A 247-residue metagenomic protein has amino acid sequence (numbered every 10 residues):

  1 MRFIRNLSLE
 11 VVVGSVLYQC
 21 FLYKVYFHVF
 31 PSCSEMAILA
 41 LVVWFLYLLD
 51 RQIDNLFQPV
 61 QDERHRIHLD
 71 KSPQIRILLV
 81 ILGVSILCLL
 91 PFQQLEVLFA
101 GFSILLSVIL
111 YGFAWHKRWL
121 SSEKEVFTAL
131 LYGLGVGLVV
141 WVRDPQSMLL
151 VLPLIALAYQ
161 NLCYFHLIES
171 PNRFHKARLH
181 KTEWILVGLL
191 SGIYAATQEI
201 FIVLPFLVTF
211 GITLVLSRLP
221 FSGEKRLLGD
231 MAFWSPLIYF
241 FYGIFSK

Functional and structural regions predicted by a protein language model:
V13-C20, I67-I75, E125-W141, H180-L190 (+1 more regions): Small-residue-rich segments of transmembrane alpha-helices in multi-pass membrane proteins, especially helix faces
V16-C20, L39-Q58, S85, L105-G112: Central hydrophobic cores of alpha-helical transmembrane segments in multi-pass inner-membrane proteins across all
L17-L39, I86-A100, G135-L152, I193-I202 (+1 more regions): Helix-coil boundary and interhelical linker segments in multi-pass alpha-helical membrane proteins
L39, V43-I77, I155-S191: Solvent-exposed interhelical
L49-V60, I109-K124, L162-N172, I212-P220: C-terminal ends of transmembrane helices
I67-V142: Intramembrane alpha-helical segments
V126-S170: Functional transmembrane core segments of multi-pass inner-membrane proteins
V203-K247: Extended hydrophobic alpha-helices typical of membrane-associated regions
